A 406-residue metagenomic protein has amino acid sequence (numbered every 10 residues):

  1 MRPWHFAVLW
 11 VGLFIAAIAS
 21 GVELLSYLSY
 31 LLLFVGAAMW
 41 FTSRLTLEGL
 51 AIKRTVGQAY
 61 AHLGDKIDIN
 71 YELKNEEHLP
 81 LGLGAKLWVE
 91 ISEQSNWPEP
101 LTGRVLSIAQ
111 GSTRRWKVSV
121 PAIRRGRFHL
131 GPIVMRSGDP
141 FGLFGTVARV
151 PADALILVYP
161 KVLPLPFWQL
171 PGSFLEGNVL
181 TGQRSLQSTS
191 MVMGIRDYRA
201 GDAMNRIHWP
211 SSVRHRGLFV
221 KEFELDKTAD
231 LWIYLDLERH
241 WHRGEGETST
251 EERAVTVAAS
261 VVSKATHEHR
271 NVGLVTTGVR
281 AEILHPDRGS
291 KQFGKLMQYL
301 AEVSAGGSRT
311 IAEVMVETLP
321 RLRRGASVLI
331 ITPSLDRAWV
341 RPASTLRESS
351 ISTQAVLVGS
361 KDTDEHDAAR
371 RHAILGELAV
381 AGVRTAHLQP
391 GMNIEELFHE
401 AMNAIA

Functional and structural regions predicted by a protein language model:
M1-L45, E302-A406: Von Willebrand factor type A / integrin I
L25-S26, F34-I283, S327-I331, P342-T345 (+1 more regions): An amphipathic, basic-hydrophobic helix/alpha-beta surface used to engage anionic, phosphate-rich ligands or surfaces
L33, M191, N205, K227 (+3 more regions): Alpha-helical structural motif
V150, T248-V255, S290, G294 (+2 more regions): Short, conserved loop/turn and helix-capping segments at secondary-structure boundaries that abut family-defining
Q183, D197, L284-R288, G306 (+1 more regions): A general boundary/transition motif marking the beginning of the first structured unit of a protein
E282-E313: Short, charged loop segments at secondary-structure junctions
